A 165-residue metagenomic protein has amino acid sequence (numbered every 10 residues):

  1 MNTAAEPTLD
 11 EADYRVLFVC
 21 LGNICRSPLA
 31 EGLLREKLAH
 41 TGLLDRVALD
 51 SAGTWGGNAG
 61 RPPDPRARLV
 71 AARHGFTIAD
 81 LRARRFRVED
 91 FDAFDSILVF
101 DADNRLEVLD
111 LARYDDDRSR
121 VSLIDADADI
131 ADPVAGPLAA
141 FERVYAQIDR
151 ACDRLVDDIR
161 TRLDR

Functional and structural regions predicted by a protein language model:
N2-A4, S96, A102-R165: Phosphate-binding/catalytic loops
N2-F91, D157-R165: Conserved active-site segments centered on acidic
C20, A71, L98-V99, I148: Hydrophobic structural packing positions in well-ordered secondary structure
S27, D101-A102: Helix N-cap/beta->alpha junction signal
